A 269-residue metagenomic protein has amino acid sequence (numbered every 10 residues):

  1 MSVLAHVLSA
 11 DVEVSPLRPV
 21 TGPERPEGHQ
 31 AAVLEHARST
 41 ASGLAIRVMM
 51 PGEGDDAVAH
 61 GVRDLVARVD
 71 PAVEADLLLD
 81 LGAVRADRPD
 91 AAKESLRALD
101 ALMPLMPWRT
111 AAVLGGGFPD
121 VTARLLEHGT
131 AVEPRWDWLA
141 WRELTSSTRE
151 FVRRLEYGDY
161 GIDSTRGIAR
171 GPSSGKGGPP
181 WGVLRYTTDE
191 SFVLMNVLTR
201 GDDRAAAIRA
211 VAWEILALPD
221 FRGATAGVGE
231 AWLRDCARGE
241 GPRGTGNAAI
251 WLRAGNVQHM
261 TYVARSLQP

Functional and structural regions predicted by a protein language model:
M1, E53-G54, P71, D87-R88 (+1 more regions): Alpha-helix capping and helix-coil boundary motifs
M1-R68: Active-site beta->alpha loop and helix N-cap motifs at the rims of alpha/beta catalytic domains
S15-P19, S42-V48, A72-G82, P107-G115: Hydrophobic beta-strand segments of well-ordered beta-sheets in folded domains
G22-E24, M49-E53, D80-A86, L114-V121: Active-site beta-loop-alpha junctions enriched in small/polar residues
G28-E35, D56-V58, D87-R97, T122-G129: A short acidic (Asp/Glu
R38, V69-P71, P104-M106: Short, conserved loop/helix-junction motifs that constitute active-site signature segments in enzyme catalytic cores
G54-A83, P89-K93: Ligand-binding grooves and catalytic loops that recognize ribose/phosphate and carbohydrate rings, and esterified lipid
A92-M103, P107-P269: C-terminal accessory extensions appended to soluble enzyme cores
